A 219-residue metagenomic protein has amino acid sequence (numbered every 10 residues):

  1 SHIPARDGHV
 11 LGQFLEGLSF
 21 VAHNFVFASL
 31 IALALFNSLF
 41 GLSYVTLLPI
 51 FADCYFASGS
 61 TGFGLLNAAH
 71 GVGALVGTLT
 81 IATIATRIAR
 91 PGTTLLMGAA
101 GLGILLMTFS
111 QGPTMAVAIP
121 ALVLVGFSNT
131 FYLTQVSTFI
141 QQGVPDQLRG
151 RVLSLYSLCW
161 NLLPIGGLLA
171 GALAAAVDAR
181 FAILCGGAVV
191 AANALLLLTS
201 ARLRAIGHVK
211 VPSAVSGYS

Functional and structural regions predicted by a protein language model:
S1-A32, G217-S219: Juxtamembrane intracellular "pre-TM" segments in multi-pass secondary transporters
L11, L15, A22, L48-S219: C-terminal transmembrane bundle of multi-pass solute transporters/carriers
F27, F40, G73: Glycine-/small-residue-rich active-site loops that bind phosphorylated ligands and cofactors
S29-S38, Y156, W160: Alpha-helical segments in transporter systems
L30-I31, L39-F51: Short helix-kink/termination motifs in transmembrane helices of multi-pass secondary transporters
S38-L39, A192: A short structural micro-motif
